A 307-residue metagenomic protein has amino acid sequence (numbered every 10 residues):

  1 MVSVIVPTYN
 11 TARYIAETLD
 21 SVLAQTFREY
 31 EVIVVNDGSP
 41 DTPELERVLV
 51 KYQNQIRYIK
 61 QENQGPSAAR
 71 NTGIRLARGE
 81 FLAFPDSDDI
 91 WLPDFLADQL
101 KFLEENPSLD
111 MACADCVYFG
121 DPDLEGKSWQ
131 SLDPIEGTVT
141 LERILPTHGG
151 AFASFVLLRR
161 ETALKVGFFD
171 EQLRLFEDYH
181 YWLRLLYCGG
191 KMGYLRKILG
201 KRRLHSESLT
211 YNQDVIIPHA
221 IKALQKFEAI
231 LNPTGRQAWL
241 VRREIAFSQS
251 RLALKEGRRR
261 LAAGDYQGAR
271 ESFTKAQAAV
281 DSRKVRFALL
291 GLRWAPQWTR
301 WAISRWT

Functional and structural regions predicted by a protein language model:
V2-Y14, T18-L19, Q25-T26, V35: A conserved hydrophobic helix/loop-capping motif in glycosyltransferases and polysaccharide synthases
Y14, P43-L45, R70, W91-L96 (+3 more regions): Acidic donor-diphosphate engagement hotspot in glycosyltransferases and nucleotidyltransferases that stabilizes
L19-K60: Acidic donor-binding segment of Leloir-type glycosyltransferases
P43-L45, Q61-A77, D98: Glycine-rich, basic loop-to-helix element that forms the pyrophosphate-binding segment of sugar-nucleotide handling
P66, L96, L100-L103, P107-V166: Flexible acidic/His/Gly-enriched loops in nucleotide-sugar-dependent glycosyltransferase catalytic domains
R75, P134-A223: Conserved nucleotide-sugar donor-binding catalytic segment
L82: Short aromatic/hydrophobic "clamp" motif used to bind/position activated sugar donors
M192, L204-T307: C-terminal subregions of glycosyltransferases and related glycan-biosynthesis enzymes
